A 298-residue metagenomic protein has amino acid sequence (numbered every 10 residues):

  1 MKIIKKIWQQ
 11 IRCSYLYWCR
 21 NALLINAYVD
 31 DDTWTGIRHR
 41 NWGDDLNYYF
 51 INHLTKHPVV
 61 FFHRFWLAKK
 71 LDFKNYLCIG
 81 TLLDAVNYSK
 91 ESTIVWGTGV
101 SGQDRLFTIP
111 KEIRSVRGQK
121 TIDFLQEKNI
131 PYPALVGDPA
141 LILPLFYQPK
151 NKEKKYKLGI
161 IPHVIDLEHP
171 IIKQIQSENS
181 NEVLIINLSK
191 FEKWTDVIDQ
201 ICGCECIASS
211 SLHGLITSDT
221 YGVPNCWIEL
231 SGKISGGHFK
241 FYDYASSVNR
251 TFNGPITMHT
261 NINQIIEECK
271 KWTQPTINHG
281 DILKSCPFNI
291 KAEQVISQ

Functional and structural regions predicted by a protein language model:
K2-Q298: Active-site anion-handling motifs in enzyme catalytic cores
